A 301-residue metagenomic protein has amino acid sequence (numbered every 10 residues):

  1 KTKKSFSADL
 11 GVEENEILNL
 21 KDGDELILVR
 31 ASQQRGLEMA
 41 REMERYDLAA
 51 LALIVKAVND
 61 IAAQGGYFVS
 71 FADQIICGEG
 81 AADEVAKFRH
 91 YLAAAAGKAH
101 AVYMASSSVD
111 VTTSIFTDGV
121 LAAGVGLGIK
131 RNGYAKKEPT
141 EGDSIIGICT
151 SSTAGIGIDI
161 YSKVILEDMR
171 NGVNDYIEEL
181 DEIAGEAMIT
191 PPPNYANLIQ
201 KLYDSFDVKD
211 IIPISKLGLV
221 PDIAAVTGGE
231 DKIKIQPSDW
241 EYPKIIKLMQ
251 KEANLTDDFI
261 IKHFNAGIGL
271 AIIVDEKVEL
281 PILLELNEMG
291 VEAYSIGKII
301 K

Functional and structural regions predicted by a protein language model:
K1-K301: Helix-biased detector of long, well-ordered alpha-helical tracts
